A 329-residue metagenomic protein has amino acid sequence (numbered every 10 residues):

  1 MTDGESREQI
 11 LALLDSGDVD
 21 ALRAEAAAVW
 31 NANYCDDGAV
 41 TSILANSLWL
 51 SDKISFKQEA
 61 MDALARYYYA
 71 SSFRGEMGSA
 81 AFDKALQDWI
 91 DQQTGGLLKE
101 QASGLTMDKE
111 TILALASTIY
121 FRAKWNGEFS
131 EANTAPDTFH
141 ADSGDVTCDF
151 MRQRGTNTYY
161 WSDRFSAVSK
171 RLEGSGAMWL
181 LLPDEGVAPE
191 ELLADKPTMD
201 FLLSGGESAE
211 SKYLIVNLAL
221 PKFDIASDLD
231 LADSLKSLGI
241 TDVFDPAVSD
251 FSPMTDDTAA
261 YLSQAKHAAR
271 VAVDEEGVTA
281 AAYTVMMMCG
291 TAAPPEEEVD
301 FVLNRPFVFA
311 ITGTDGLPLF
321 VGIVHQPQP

Functional and structural regions predicted by a protein language model:
M1, V19-G186, A209-P294: Non-catalytic, conformational "gating/processing" segments within enzyme and secreted inhibitor domains
M1-T2, G316: Active-site SXXK
D3-D20: Primarily short, surface-exposed interaction patches in extracytoplasmic proteins
I10-D15, F129-T138, P189-D200: Short Gly/aromatic-enriched secondary-structure transition segments
A12-L13, A21, L97, R171 (+2 more regions): Acidic/proline-rich low-complexity IDRs
L115, S166-L181, P294-P329: Extended hydrophobic
E128-E131, P183, E191-P197, V285-M286 (+2 more regions): Composition- and surface-driven signal marking solvent-exposed, interaction-prone regions in large proteins
P183-K212: Internal alpha/beta scaffold segment
